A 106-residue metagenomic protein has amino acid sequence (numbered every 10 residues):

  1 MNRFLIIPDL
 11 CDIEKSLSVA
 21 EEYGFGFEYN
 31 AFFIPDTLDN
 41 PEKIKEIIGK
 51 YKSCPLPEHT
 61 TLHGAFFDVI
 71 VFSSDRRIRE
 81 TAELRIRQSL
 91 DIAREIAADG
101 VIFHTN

Functional and structural regions predicted by a protein language model:
M1-Q88, R94: N-terminal pre-domain/capping segments
T61-G64, A98-T105: Short beta-strand segments at enzyme active-site cores
